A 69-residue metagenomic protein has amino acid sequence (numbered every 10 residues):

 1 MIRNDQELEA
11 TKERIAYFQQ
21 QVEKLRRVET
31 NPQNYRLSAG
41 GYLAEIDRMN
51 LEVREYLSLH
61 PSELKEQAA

Functional and structural regions predicted by a protein language model:
M1, R27-S38: Short, Lys/Glu-rich amphipathic helical modules
M1-E13: Short, charge/polar-rich alpha-helical segments
T11, I15-R26, M49, V53-Y56: Non-transmembrane amphipathic alpha-helical segments
Q33-S62: Short, charge-rich amphipathic interface segments used for partner binding and complex assembly
Q67-A69: Domain-scale macromolecular recognition modules
